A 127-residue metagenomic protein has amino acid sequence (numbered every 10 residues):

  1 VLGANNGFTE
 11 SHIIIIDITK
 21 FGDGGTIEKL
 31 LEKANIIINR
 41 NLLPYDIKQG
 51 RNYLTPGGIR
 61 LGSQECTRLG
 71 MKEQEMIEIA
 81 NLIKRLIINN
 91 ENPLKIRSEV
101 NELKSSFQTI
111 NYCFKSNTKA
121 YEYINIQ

Functional and structural regions predicted by a protein language model:
V1-E32, I37-G57, Y112-S116, Y121-Q127: Conserved small-domain helix->loop->beta segment predominantly found in fold-type I
G50-Q127: PLP-dependent enzyme catalytic core of the Aspartate aminotransferase-like
